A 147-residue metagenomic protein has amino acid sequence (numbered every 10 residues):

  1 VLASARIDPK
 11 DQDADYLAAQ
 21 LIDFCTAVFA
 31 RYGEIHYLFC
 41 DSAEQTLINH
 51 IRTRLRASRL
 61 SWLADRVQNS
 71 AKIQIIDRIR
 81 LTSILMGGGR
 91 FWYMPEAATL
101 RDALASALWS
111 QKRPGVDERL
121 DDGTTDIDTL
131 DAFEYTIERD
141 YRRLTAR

Functional and structural regions predicted by a protein language model:
V1-L120, R143-R147: Mg2+-dependent endonuclease catalytic cores in nucleic-acid-processing enzymes, primarily RNase H-like
D121-R147: Acidic, Mg2+-coordinating catalytic module of metal-dependent nucleases/exonucleases that use a two-metal-ion mechanism
